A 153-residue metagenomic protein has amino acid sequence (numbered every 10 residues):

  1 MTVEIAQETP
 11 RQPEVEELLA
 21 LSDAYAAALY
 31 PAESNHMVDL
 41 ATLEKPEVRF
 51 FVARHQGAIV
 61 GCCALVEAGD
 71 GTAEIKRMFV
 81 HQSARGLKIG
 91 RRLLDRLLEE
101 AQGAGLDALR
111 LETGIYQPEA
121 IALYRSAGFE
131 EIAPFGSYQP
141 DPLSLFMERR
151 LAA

Functional and structural regions predicted by a protein language model:
V3-K76, H81-S83, L94-R96, E100 (+3 more regions): Acetyl-CoA-dependent GNAT
V3-R11, D107-R110, G114-A153: C-terminal "cap" of GNAT-fold acetyltransferases
G71, L87, G103-D107: Short coil/turn segments at alpha/beta junctions that flank glycine-rich nucleotide-binding fingerprints
H81-S83, L87, I115: Active-site acidic-Proline motif in GNAT/NAT acetyltransferases
R85, Q102, R125: Short polybasic/polar patches that bind polyanions
